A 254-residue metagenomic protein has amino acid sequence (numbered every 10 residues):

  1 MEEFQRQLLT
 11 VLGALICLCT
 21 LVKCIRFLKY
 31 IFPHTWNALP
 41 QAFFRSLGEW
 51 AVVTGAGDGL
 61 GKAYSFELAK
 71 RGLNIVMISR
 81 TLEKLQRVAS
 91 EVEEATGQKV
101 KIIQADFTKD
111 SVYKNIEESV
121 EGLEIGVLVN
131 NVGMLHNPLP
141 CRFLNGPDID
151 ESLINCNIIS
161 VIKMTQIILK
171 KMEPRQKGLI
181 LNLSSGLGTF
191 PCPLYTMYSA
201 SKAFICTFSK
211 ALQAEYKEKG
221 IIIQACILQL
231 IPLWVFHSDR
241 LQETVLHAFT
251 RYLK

Functional and structural regions predicted by a protein language model:
W50, G57-D58: Conserved glycine-rich cofactor-binding loop
R71-R87: Conserved glycine-rich Rossmann-like NAD(P)H-binding loop of the short-chain dehydrogenase/reductase
V92-D110: Rossmann-fold cofactor-recognition segment
K109, K114, E118, E124 (+2 more regions): Conserved mid-core segment of classical short-chain dehydrogenase/reductases
T165, S201: Active-site helix of classical SDR
S185: Residue(s) in the substrate-gating loop at a strand-loop-helix junction that position the organic substrate next
T207, A211-K254: SDR active-site lid
